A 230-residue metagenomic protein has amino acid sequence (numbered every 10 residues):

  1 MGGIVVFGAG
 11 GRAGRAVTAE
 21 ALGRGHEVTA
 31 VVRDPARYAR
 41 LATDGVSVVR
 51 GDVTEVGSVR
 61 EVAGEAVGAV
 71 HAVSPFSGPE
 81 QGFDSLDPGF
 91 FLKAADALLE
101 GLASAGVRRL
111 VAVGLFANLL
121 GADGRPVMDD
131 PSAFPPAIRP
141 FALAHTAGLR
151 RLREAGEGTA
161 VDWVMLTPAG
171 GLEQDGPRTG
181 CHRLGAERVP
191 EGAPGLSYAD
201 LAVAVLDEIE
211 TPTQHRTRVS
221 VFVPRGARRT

Functional and structural regions predicted by a protein language model:
G2-H26: N-terminal Rossmann NAD(P)H-binding glycine-rich loop of SDR-like oxidoreductase domains
F7, V31, A72-V73, L110-F116 (+1 more regions): SDR active-site strand-loop-helix element
F7-R12, A16, R108, E187-T230: Mid/C-terminal beta-alpha module of Rossmann-like enzyme folds, strongest in SDR-family dehydrogenases/epimerases
A9, A36-A97, G101-S104, T213: NAD(P)H-binding glycine-rich loop region in Rossmannoid oxidoreductase-like domains and their noncatalytic homologs
E27-T29, P35, K93-P140, E154-G156: Conserved Rossmann-fold NAD(P)-dependent oxidoreductase catalytic core, especially the SDR/UDP-sugar
P79, F116-D123, G171-D175: Conserved catalytic-site region of short-chain dehydrogenase/reductase
D84-L92, V127, F134-A147, P194-A199: Short-chain dehydrogenase/reductase
R150-Q174: Conserved beta-loop-beta element that borders a ligand/cofactor-binding pocket
